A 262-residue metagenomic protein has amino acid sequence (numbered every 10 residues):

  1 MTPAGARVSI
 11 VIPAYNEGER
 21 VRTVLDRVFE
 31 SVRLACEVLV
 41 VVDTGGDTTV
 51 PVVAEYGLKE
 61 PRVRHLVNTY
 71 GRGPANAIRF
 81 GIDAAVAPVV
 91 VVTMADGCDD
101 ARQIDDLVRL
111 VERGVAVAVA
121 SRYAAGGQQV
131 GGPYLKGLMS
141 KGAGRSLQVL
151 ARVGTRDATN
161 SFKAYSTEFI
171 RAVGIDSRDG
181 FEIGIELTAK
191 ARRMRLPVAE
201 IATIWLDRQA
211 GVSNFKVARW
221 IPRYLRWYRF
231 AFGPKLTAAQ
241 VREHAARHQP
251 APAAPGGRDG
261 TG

Functional and structural regions predicted by a protein language model:
M1-G5, P13, E30, L150-R152 (+1 more regions): Hydrophobic helical membrane-anchoring modules
I10, V38-V40, H65, V117-A118 (+1 more regions): Hydrophobic/aromatic residues located in beta-strands of well-ordered beta-sheets within soluble catalytic
E17-E30: Short, well-formed alpha-helical segments that are part of the catalytic scaffolds of diverse glycosyltransferases
E17-R20, G45, P74, D100: Donor nucleotide-sugar binding loop of glycosyltransferases
L25, A35-G45, L66-V67: Short beta-strand/loop segment that forms part of the nucleotide-sugar
C36-E37, V50-A84: Conserved donor nucleotide-binding strand/loop of the catalytic core
V42-P51, G97: A conserved acidic beta->alpha catalytic loop
N68-A84, V89-V92, A101-F181, R208-L225 (+2 more regions): Acceptor/aglycone-binding surface of glycosyltransferases and processive sugar-polymer synthases
